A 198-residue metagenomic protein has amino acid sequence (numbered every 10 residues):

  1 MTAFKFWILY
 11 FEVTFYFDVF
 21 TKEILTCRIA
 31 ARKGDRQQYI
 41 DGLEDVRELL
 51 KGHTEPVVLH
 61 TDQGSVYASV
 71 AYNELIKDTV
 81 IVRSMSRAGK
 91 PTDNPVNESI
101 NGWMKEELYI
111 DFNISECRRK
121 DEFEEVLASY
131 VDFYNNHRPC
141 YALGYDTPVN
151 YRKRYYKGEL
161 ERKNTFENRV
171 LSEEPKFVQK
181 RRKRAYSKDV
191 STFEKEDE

Functional and structural regions predicted by a protein language model:
M1-L25, K33: An active-site-proximal beta-strand-loop segment
L9, R28-G52: Active-site beta-loop-alpha junctions of metal-dependent nucleic acid enzymes, especially the RNase H-like/DDE
Y16, K22, L43, L59-D62 (+7 more regions): Mobile genetic element proteins and their domesticated derivatives, centered on retroelements and DNA transposons
E23-C27, R83-S86, I110-F112: Short small-residue beta-strand/loop micro-motif enriched in glycine and branched aliphatics
E23-L25, H53-V58: Short, surface-exposed connector motifs at secondary-structure boundaries
V46-L49, A71, L75-T79: Alpha-helical structural signal in soluble globular domains
T61-Q63, S69-Y72, R83-E107, R119-E122 (+1 more regions): RNase H-like two-metal-ion nuclease catalytic core shared by retroviral integrases and related mobile-element nucleases
K77, I81, K105-E198: C-terminal domain-tail junction helix/linker
